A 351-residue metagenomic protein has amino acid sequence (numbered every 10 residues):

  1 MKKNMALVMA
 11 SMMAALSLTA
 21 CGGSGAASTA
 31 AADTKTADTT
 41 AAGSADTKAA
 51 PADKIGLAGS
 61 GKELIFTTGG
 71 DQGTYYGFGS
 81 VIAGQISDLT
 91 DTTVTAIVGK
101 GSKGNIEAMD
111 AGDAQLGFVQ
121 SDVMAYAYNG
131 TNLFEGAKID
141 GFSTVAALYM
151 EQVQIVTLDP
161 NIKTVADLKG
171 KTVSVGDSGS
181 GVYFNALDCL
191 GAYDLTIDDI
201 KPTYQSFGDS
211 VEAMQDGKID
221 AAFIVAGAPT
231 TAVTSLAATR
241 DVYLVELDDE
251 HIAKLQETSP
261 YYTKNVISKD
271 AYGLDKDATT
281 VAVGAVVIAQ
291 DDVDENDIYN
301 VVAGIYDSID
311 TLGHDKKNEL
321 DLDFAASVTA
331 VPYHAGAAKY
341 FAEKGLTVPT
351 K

Functional and structural regions predicted by a protein language model:
K2-G25: Sec-dependent N-terminal signal peptides of Gram-positive bacterial secreted proteins and lipoproteins
L18-A45: Bacterial lipoprotein signal-peptidase II cleavage site
K35-I65: N-terminal low-complexity, Pro/Thr/Ser-rich intrinsically disordered segments that act as propeptides or flexible
G56-F118, V123-Y126, E135: N-terminal (or domain-start) structured segment
G61, Q205, D209, Q215-D216 (+3 more regions): An extracytoplasmic/periplasmic, membrane-proximal ligand-sensing/linker region
G61-D88, V94, M150-D216, S327-G336: Bilobed "Venus flytrap"/periplasmic-binding protein-like clamshell domains and structurally analogous long
S80, K103-Q115, D188, G208-D220 (+1 more regions): Short helices/loops that flank or line small-molecule/ion binding pockets
S121-V123, N129-E135, D140, E151 (+1 more regions): Pocket-lining segment of extracytoplasmic ligand-binding domains
